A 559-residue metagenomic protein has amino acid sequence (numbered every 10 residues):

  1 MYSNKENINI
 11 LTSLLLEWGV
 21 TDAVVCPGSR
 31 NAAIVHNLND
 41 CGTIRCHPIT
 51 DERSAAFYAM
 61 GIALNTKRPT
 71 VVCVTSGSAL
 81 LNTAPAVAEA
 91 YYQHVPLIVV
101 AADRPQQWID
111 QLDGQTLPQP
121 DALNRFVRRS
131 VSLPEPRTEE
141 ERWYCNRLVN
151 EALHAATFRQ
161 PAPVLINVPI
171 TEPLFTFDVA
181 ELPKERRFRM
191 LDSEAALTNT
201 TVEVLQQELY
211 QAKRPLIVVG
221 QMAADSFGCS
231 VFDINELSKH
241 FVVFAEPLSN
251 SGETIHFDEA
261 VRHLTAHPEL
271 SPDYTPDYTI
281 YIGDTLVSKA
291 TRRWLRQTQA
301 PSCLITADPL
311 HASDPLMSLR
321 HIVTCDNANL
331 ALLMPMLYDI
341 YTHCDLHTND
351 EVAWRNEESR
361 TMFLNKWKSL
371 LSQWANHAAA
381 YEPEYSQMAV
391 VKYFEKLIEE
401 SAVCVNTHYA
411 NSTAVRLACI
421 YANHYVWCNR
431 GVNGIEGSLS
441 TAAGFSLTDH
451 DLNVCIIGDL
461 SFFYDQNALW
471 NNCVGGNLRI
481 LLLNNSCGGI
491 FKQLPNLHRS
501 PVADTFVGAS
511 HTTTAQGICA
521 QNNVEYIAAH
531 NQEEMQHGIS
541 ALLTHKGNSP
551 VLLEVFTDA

Functional and structural regions predicted by a protein language model:
M1-Y2, W294-T413, T514-I518, V524 (+1 more regions): Phosphate/pyrophosphate-binding active-site segments
S3-C73, S78-A88: N-terminal cofactor/phosphate-binding cores enriched in small/glycine residues, especially glycine-rich loops such as
I8-L11, L16, S29-R30, I34-N39 (+1 more regions): Active-site diphosphate/adenylate-binding microenvironment
T21-V24, R45-H47, N65-R104, T275-G283 (+2 more regions): A short, small-residue-rich loop immediately preceding and capping a beta-strand
N82, V219-C303, A307, A312 (+4 more regions): Glycine-rich, anion-gripping cofactor-binding loops and their flanking helix/strand elements in enzyme active sites
V100, Q107-P120, I420-A559: Thiamine diphosphate
A101-A152, A245-K366, N472-C473, I480 (+2 more regions): Glycine-rich, acidic loop regions that bind phosphate or pyrophosphate groups
L148-E151, A155-Q211: Conformationally flexible catalytic loops at phosphate/diphosphate-handling active centers
